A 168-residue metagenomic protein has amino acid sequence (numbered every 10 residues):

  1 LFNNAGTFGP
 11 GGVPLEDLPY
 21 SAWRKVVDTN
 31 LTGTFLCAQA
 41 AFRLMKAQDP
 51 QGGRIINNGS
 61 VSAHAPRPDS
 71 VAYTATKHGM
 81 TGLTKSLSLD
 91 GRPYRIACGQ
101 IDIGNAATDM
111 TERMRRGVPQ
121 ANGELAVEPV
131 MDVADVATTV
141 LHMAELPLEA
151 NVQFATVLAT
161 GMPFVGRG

Functional and structural regions predicted by a protein language model:
G9, A40-G52: A short helix-coil junction within the Rossmann-fold of NAD(P)-dependent oxidoreductases
G12-L15, P19-R24: Substrate-binding pocket helix/loop in short-chain dehydrogenase/reductase
A38, T76: Active-site helix of classical SDR
R43, L89-R92: Alpha-helical segment proximal to the catalytic Tyr-Lys
S60: Residue(s) in the substrate-gating loop at a strand-loop-helix junction that position the organic substrate next
A65-V71, E128: Active-site loop immediately N-terminal to the catalytic Tyr-X3-Lys motif of short-chain dehydrogenase/reductase
Q100-I101, P119-G166: C-terminal helical subdomain
